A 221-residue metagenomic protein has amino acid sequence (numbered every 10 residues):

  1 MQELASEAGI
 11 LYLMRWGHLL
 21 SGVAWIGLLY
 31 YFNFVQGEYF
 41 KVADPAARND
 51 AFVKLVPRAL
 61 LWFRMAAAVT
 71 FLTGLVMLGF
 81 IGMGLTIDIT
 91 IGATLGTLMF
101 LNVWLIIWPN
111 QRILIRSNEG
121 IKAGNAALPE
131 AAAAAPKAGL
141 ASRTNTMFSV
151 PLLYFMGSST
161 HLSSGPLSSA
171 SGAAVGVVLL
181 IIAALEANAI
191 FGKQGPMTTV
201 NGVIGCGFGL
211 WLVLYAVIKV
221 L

Functional and structural regions predicted by a protein language model:
M1-L221: Polytopic transmembrane helical bundles with strong interfacial aromatic enrichment
